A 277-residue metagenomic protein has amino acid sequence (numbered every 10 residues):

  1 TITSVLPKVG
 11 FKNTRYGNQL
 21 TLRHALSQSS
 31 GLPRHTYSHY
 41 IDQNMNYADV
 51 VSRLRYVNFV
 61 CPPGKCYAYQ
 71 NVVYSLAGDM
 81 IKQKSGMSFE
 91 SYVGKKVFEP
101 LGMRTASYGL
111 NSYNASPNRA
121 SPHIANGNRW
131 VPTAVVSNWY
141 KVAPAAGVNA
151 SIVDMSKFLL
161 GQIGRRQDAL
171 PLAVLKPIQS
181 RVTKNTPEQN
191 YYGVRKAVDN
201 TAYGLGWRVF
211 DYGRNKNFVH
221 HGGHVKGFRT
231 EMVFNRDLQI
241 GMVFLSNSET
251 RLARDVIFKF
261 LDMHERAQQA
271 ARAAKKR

Functional and structural regions predicted by a protein language model:
T1, V72, D154: Residue-level recognition of oxygen-bearing side chains
T1-P33, Y37, R55-N58, Q83-P122 (+1 more regions): Active-site helix/loop module of the DD-peptidase/beta-lactamase fold, centered on the serine-lysine SxxK catalytic
G10-N13, T36-I41, P62-C66, D79-Q83 (+2 more regions): Second-shell loop/turn segments in exported
T21, V72-V73: Mid-domain, small-residue-enriched loop/turn segments at the edges of structured enzyme/sensor domains
S38-I41, Y67, G109-Y113, N190-V194: Short coil/turn segments at secondary-structure boundaries
M45-N46, K82-K95, E99, P117 (+1 more regions): Catalytic loop of the DD-peptidase/beta-lactamase superfamily, centered on the K-T-G motif and neighboring
A48-V60, N126-Y140: The feature captures the short pre-catalytic strand/loop hairpin that immediately precedes and shapes the active-site
V73-G78, S156: Well-ordered alpha-helical segments within folded domains of soluble proteins
